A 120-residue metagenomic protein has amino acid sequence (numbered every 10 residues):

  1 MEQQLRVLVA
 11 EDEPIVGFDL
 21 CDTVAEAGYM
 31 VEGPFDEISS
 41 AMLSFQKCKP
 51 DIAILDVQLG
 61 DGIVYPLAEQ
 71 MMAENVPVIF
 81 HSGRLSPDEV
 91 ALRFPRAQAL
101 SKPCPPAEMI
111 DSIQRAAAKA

Functional and structural regions predicted by a protein language model:
M1-L8, P105-A120: Non-catalytic signal-transmission and effector/linker regions of two-component phosphorelay proteins
E11: Conserved acidic carboxylate
P14-G33: Two-component/phosphorelay signaling modules centered on CheY-like receiver
P34-I52: Acidic, metal-coordinating helix/loop segments flanking the phosphotransfer/catalytic sites of two-component signaling
D56: Active-site residues of response regulator receiver
D61-P66: Acidic catalytic/metal-coordinating carboxylates
I79-H81: Hydrophobic/aromatic residues positioned on beta-strands within the core alpha/beta folds
K102: A Lys-centered signature of the CheY-like receiver
